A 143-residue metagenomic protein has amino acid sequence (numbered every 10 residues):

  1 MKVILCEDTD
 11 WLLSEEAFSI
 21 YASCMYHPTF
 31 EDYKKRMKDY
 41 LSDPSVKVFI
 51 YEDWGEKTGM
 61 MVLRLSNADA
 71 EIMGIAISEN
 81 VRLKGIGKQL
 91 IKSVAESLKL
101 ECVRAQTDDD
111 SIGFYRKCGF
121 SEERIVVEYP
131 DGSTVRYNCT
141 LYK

Functional and structural regions predicted by a protein language model:
M1-K35: Short amphipathic alpha-helix that is part of the acyltransferase structural core
C24-D53, K57: Active-site rim helix/loop that mediates acceptor-substrate recognition in acyltransferases
I50, E56-R64, D69-A76: Conserved beta-strand in the GNAT
I77, L83-E96: Conserved acetyl-CoA-binding loop-helix of GNAT-fold acetyltransferases
G87-I91, S111, V127-V135: Short glycine/proline-centered loop/turn elements that form peptide/ligand docking sites
E96-D110: Conserved GNAT acetyl-CoA-binding A-motif
C102-Q106, S121-C139: Conserved catalytic-core motifs of GNAT/GCN5-like acyltransferases
Y115, F120: Conserved active-site tyrosine of GNAT-family acetyltransferases
